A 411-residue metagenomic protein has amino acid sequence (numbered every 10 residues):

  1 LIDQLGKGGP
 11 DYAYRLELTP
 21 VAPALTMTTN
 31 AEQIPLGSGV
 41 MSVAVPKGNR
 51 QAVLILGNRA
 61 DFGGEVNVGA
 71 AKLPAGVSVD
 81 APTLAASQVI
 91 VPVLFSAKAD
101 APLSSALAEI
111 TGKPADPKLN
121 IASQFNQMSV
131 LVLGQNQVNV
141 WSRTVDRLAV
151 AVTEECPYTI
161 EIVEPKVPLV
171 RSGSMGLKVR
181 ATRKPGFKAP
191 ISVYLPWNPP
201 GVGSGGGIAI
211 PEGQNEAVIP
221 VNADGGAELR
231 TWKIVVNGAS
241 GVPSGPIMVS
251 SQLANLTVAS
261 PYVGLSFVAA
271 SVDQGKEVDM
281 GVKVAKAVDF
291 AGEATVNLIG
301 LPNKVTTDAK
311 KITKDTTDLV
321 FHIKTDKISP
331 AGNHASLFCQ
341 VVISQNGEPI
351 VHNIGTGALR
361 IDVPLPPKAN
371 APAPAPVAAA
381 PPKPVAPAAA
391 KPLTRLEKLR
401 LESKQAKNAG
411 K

Functional and structural regions predicted by a protein language model:
L1-K411: Long beta-sheet-rich domains in secretory-pathway and surface-associated proteins
